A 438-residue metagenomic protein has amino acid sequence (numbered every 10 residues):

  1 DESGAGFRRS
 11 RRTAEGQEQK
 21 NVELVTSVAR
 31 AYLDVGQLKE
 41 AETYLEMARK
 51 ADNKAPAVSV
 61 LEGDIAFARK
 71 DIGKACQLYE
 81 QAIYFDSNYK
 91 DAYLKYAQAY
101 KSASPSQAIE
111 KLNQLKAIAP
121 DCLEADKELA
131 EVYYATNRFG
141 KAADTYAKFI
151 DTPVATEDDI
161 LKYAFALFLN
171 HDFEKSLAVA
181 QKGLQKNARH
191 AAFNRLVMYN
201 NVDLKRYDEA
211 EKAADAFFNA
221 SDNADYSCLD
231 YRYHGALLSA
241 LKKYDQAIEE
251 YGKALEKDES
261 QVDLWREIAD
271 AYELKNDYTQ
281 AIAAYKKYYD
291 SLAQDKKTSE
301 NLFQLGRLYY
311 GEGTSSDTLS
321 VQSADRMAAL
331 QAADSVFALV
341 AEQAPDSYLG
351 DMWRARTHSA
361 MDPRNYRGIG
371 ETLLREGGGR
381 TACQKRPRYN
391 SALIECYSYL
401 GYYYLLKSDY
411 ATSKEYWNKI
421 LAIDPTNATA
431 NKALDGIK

Functional and structural regions predicted by a protein language model:
D1-K407, T429-K438: Alpha-solenoid helical repeat scaffolds
A411-I423, A428, L434: C-terminal interaction modules of eukaryotic adaptor/scaffold proteins
